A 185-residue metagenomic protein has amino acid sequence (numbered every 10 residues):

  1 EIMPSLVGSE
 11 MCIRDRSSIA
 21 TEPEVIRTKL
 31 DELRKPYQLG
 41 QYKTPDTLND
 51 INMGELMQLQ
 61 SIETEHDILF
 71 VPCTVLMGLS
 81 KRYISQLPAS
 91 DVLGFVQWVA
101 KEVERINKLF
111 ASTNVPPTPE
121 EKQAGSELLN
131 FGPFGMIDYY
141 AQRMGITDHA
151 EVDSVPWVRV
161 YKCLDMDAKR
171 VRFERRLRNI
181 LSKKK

Functional and structural regions predicted by a protein language model:
E1-D15: Single conserved hydrophobic/aromatic residue that forms the stacking wall/gate of nucleotide- or nucleobase-binding
S5, V103-I106, K183-K185: Intrinsic low-complexity, intrinsically disordered segments enriched in polar/basic residues
R16-G135: Hydrophobic, aromatic-lined core segments that form the binding pocket/scaffold for planar heteroaromatic ligands
V115-K185: Alpha-helical oligomerization segments
